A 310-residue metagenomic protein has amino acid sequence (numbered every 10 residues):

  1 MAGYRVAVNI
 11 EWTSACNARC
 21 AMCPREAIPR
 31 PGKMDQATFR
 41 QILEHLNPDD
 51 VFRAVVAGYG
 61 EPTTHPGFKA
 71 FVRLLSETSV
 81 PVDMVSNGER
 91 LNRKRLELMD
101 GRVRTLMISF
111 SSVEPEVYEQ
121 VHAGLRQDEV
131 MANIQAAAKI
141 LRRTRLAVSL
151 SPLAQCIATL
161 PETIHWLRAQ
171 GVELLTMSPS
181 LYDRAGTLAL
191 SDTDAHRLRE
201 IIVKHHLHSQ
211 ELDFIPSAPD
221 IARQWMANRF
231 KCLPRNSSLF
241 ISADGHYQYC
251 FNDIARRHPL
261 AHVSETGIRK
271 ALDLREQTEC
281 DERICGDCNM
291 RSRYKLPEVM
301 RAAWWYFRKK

Functional and structural regions predicted by a protein language model:
M1-Y4, E26, H246-K310: Flexible mid-to-C-terminal extensions adjoining Fe-S/redox cofactors in radical SAM and related proteins
A2-A37, F251: Canonical Radical SAM [4Fe-4S] cluster-binding loop centered on the CxxxCxxC motif and its immediate flanking residues
V6, D50, R235: Exposed loop/turn and edge beta-strand positions of beta-sandwich/beta-sheet ligand-binding modules
V8, V55, V85, A147-S149: Conserved Rossmann-like nucleotide-binding pocket used by diverse enzymes that bind dinucleotide cofactors
E11, P29-M34, K69, T78-P81 (+2 more regions): Radical SAM enzyme [4Fe-4S]-AdoMet core and its adjacent flexible, acidic and glycine-rich loops/tails across
A15, R19, K231, I284: The −1 position to Zn-ligating cysteines in a subset of zinc-ribbon hairpins
A18, R25-I28, R40-P115: Conserved SAM/AdoMet-binding glycine-rich loop
T64, N92, C156-I157, R256 (+1 more regions): Alpha-helix N-cap/loop-to-helix initiation residues
